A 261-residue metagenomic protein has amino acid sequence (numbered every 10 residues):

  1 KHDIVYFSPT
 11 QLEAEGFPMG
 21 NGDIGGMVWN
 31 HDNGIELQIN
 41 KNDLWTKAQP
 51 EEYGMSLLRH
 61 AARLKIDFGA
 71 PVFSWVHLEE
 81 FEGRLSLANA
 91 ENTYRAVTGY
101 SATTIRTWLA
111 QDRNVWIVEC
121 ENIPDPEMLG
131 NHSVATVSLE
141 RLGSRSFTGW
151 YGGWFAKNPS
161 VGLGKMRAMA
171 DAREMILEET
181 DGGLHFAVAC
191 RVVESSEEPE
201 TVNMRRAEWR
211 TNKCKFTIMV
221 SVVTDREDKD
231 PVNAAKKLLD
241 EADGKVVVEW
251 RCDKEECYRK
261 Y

Functional and structural regions predicted by a protein language model:
K1-E13, M19-Y261: Acidic/polar, glycine-enriched structural segments that form the non-catalytic walls/loops of the carbohydrate-binding
